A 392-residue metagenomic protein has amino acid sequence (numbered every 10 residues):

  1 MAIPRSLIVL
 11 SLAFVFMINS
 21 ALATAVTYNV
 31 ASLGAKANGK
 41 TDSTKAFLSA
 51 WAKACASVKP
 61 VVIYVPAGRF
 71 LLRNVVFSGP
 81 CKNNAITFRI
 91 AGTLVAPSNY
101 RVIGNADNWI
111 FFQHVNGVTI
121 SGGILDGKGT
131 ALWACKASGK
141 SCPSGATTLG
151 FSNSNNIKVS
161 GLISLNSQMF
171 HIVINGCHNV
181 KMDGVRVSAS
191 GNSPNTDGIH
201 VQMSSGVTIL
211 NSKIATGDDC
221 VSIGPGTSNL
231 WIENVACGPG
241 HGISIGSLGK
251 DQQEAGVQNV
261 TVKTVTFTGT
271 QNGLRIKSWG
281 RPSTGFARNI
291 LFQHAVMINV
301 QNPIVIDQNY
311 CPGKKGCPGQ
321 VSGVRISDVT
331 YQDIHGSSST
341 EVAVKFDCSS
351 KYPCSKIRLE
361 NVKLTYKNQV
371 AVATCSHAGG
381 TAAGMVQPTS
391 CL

Functional and structural regions predicted by a protein language model:
A2-L392: Extracellular/periplasmic carbohydrate-active domains that bind, remodel, or depolymerize complex polysaccharides
